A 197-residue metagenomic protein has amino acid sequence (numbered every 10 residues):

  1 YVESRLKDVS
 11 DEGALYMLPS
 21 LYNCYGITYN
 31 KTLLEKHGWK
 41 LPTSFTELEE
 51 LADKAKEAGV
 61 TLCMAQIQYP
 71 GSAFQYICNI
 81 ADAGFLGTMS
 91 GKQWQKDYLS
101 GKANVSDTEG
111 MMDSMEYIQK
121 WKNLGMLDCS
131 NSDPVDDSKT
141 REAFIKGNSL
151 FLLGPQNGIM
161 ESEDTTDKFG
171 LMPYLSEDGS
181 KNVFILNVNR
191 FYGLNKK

Functional and structural regions predicted by a protein language model:
Y1, G84-D113, S176-F184: Short, solvent-exposed loop/beta-turn-alpha elements that line the ligand-binding surface or hinge of extracytoplasmic
Y1-Y25, K40, Y76, G170-P173: Hinge/lid segment of periplasmic solute-binding proteins
Y16-M17, E57-P70: Bilobed periplasmic-binding protein-like "clamshell/Venus-flytrap" ligand-binding domains
Y25-Y29, Y192-L194: Short glycine- and hydrophobic/aromatic-rich loop-to-beta-strand nucleating segment in the catalytic cores
K31-P42, M126: Aromatic-glycine-rich donor-binding/catalytic loop that engages nucleotide-sugar donors across glycosyltransferases
L48, A55, C78, E142-G147: Hydrophobic residues within well-ordered alpha-helices
A52-K54, D97-N131: Glycine-centered hinge/linker elements that transmit conformational signals in sensory and ligand-binding systems
E116-K197: Extracytoplasmic/periplasmic substrate-binding proteins
